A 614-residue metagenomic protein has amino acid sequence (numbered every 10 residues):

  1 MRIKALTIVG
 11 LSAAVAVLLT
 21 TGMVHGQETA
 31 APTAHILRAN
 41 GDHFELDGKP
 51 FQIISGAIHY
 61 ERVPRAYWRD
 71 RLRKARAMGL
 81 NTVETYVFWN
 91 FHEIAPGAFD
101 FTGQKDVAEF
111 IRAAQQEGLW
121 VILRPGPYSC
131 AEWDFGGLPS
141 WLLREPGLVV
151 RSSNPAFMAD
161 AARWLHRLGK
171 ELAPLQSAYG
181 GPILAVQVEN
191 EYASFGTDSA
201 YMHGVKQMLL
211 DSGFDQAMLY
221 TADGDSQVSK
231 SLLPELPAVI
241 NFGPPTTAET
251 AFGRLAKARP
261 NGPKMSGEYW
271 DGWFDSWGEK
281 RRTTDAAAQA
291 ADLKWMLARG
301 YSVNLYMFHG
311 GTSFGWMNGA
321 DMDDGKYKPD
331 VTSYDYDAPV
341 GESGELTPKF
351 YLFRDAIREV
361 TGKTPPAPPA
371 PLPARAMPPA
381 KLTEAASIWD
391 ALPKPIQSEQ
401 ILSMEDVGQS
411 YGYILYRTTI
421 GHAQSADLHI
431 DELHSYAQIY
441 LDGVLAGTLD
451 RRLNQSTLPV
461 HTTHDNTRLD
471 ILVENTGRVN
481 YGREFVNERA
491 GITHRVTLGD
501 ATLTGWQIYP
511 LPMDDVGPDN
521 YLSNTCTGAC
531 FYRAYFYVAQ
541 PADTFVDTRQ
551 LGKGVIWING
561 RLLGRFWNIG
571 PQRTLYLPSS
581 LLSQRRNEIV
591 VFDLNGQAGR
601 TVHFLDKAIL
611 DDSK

Functional and structural regions predicted by a protein language model:
Q27-T82, R112: N-terminal carbohydrate-binding accessory modules
I53-P64, W89-K105, R144-R163, Q187-D198 (+3 more regions): The substrate-binding groove and active-site-proximal loops of carbohydrate-active enzymes, especially glycoside
W68-D134, K206, L210-D211: Aromatic-lined substrate-binding rim segments of carbohydrate-active enzymes
G97-K105, Q116, P127-S152, M202-K206 (+2 more regions): Aromatic- and acidic-residue-enriched segments that line the glycan-binding/catalytic groove of carbohydrate-active
D106-L123, P146-I183: An active-site-proximal structural segment forming one wall of the substrate-binding cleft that immediately precedes
F157-L233: Active-site neighborhood of glycoside hydrolase catalytic domains
D211-S212, P245-G341, E345, L352 (+1 more regions): Catalytic-core region of carbohydrate-active enzymes that cleave or remodel glycosidic bonds
A426-Y440, L469, F536-N559, F566-W567 (+1 more regions): Aromatic-lined ligand-binding clefts that engage carbohydrates, nucleic acids, or primary amines
